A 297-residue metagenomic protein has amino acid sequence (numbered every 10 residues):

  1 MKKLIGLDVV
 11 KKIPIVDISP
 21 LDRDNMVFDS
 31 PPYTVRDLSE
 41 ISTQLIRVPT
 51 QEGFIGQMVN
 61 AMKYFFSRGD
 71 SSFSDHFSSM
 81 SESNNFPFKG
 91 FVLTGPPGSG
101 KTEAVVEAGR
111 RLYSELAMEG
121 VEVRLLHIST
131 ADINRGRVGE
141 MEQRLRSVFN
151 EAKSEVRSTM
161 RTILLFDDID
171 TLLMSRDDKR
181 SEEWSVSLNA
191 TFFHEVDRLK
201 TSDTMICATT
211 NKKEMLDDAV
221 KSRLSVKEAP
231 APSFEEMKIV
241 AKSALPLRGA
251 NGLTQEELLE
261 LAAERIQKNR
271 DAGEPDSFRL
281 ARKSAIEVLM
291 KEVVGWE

Functional and structural regions predicted by a protein language model:
M1-G6, P14, T34, G249-E297: Conserved AAA+ ATPase small/helical "lid" subdomain
R36-K89: Pre-Walker A (pre-P-loop) alpha-helix and adjacent loop at the N terminus of AAA/AAA+ ATPase modules, a conserved
E82-S83, P87-L126, E151-E155: Walker A/P-loop
E122-R157: Short glycine-rich substrate-engagement loop in P-loop NTPases that contacts/grips substrate
T130-E142, L172-V186: Flexible beta-alpha connector loops of hexameric P-loop NTPases
F149-V156, S185-D203: Substrate-engagement module of ASCE P-loop NTPases
K212-S225: Short regulatory helix/loop adjacent to the ATP-binding pocket of P-loop NTPases
S225-A244: Conserved AAA+ ATPase "SRH/arginine-finger" region at the nucleotide-binding site
